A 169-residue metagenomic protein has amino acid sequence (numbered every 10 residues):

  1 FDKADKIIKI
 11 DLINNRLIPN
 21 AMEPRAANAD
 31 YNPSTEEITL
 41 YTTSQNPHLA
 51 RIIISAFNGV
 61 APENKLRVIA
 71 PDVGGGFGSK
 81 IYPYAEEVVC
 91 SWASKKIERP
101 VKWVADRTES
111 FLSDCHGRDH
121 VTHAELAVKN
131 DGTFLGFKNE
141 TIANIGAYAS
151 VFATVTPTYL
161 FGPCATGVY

Functional and structural regions predicted by a protein language model:
F1-Y169: Structural alpha/beta core scaffold segments of enzyme domains
